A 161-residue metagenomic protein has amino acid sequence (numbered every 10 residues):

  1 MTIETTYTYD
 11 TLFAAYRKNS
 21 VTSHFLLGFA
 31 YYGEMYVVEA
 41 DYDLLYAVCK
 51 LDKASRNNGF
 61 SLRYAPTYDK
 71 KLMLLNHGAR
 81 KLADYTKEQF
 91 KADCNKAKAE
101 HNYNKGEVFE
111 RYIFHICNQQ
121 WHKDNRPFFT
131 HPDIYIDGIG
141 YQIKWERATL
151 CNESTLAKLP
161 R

Functional and structural regions predicted by a protein language model:
M1-K18, K96-P160: Catalytic centers of nucleases
T11, K18-Y112: Interdomain/boundary linker segments immediately adjacent to catalytic/signaling cores
